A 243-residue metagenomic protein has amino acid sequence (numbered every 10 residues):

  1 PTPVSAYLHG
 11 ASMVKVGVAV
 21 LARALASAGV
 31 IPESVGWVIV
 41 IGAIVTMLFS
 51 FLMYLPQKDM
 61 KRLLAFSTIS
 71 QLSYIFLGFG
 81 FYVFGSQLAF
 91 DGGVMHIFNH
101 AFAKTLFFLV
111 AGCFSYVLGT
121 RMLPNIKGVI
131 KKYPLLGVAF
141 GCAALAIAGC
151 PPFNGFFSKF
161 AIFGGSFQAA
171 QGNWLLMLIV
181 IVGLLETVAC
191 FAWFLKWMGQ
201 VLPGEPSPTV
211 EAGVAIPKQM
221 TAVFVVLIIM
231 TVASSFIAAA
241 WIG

Functional and structural regions predicted by a protein language model:
P1-Q200: Hydrophobic transmembrane alpha-helices and their helix-loop junctions in integral membrane proteins
I130-V138, F191-G243: Cytoplasmic/organellar membrane-interface segments at the starts of transmembrane helices in multi-pass inner-membrane
